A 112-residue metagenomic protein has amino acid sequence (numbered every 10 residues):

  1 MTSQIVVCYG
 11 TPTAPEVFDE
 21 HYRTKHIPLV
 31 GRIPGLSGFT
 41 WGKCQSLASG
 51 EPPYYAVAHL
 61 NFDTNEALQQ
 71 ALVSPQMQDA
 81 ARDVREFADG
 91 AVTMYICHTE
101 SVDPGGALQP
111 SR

Functional and structural regions predicted by a protein language model:
M1-R112: Macromolecular interaction modules
